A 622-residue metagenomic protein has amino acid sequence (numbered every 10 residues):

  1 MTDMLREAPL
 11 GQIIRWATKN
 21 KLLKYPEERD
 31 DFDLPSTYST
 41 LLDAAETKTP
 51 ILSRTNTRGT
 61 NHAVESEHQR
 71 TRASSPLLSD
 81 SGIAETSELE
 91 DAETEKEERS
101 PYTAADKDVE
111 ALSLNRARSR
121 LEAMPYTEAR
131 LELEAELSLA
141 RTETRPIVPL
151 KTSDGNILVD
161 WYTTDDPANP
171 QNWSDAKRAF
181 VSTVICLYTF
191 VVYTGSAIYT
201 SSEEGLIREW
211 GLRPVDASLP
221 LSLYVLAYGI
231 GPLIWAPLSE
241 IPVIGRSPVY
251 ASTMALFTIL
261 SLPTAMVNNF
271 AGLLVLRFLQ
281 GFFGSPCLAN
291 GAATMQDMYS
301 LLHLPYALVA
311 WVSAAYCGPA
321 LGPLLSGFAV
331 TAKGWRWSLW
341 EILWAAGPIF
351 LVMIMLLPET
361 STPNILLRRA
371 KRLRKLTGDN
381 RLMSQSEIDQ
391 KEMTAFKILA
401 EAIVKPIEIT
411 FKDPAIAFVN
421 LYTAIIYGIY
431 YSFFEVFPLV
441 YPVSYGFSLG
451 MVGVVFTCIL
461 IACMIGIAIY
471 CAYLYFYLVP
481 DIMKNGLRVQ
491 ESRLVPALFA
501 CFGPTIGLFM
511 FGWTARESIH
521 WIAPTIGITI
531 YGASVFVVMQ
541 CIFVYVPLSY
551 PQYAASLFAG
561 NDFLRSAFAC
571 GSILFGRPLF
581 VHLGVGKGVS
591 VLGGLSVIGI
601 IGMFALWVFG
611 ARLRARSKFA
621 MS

Functional and structural regions predicted by a protein language model:
M1-K177, L357-E401, L478-Q490, R614-S622: Intrinsically disordered, low-complexity terminal tails of fungal membrane proteins
I14, L23, K177-P214, L219 (+3 more regions): Extracytoplasmic
D175-S196, K412-Y430, T529-A533: Pair of pore-lining "gating" transmembrane helices in MFS-fold secondary transporters
Y193, G205, S222-V225, G229 (+7 more regions): C-terminal transmembrane bundle
G195, W210-G211, I234, V243-I244 (+4 more regions): Helix-breaking motifs and short loop linkers at transmembrane-helix boundaries and internal kinks in secondary membrane
I230-A271: Conserved MFS/SLC helix-loop-helix module at the cytosolic interface between two early adjacent transmembrane helices
L276-A315: Cytoplasmic helix-loop-helix junction between adjacent transmembrane helices in 12-TM secondary transporters
A315-N364: Helix-loop-helix hairpin linking two adjacent transmembrane segments in secondary transporters
